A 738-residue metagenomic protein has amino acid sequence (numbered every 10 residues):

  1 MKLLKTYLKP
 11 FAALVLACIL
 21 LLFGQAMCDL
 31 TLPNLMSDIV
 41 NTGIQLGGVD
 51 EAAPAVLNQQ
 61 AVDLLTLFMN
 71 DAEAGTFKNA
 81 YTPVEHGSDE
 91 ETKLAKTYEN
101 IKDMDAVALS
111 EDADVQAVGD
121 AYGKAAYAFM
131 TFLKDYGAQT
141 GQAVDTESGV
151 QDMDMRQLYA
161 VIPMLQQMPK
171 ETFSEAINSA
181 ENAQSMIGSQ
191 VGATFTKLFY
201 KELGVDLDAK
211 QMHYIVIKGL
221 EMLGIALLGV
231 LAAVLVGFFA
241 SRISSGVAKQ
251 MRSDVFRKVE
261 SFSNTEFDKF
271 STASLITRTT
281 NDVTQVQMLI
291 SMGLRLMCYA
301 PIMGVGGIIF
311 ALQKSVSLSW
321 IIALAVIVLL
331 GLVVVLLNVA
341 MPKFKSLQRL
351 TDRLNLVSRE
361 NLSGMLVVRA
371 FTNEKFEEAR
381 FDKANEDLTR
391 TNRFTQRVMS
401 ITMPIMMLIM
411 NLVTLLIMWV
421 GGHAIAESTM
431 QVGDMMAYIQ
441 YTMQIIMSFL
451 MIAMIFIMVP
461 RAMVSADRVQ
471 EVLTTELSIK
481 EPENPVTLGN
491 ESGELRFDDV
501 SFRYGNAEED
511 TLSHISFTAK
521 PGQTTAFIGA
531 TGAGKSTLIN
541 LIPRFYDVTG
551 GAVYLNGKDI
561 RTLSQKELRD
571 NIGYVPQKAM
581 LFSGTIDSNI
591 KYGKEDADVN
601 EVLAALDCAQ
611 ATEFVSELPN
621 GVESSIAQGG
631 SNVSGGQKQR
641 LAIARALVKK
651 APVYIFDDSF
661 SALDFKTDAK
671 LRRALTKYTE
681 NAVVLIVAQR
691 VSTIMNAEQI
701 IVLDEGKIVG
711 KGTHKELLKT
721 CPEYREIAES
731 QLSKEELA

Functional and structural regions predicted by a protein language model:
M1-L32, M36-L223, L228, A232 (+12 more regions): Membrane-integrated ABC transporters
P10, G141, L165, P169 (+11 more regions): An intracellular "coupling" helix at the cytosolic face of ABC transporter transmembrane type-1 domains
F11, F23-T31, L223-V234, V286-L289 (+7 more regions): Hydrophobic alpha-helical transmembrane bundles that constitute the permease/transmembrane domains of multi-pass
V15, M69-A72, V84-G123, L488-A738: ABC-type nucleotide-binding domain
C28-I44, V216, I225-T272, I276 (+9 more regions): Juxtamembrane helix-loop junctions of ABC transporter transmembrane domains
I44-E51, N58-L65, D154-M155, Y159-I162 (+12 more regions): Short intracellular "coupling" helices and adjacent cytoplasmic loop segments at the cytosolic face of multi-pass
F310-I327, G331, L337-N338, F394-D467 (+1 more regions): Helix-loop-helix
